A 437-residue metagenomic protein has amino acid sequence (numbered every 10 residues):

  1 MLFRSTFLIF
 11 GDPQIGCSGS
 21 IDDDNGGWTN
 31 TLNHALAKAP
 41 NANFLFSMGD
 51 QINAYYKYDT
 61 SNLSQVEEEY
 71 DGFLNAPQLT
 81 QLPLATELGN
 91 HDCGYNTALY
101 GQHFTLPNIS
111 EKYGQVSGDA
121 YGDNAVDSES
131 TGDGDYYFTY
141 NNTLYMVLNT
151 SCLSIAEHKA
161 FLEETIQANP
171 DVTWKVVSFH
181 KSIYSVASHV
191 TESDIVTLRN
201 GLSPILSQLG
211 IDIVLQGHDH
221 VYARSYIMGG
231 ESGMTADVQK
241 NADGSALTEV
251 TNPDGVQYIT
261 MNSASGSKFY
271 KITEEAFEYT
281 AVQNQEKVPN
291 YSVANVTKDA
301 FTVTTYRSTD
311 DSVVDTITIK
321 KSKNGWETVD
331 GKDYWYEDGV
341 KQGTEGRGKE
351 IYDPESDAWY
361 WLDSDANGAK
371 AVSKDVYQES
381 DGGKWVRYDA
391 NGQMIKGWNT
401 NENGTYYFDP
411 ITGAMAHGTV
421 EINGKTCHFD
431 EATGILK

Functional and structural regions predicted by a protein language model:
M1, D59-T173, G201, I227-V282 (+1 more regions): Extended active-site neighborhood of metal-dependent phosphoesterases/phosphodiesterases
M1-C17, K38, T297-S322: Acidic, histidine-bearing metal-coordination/catalytic regions of metal-dependent phosphoesterases
M1-D59: N-terminal active-site segment of His-dependent metallophosphoesterases
S5-C17, N142-S151, V176-H180, Q257-S263 (+2 more regions): Active-site-proximal beta-strand elements of phosphoester/diester hydrolases
I9-G11, F44-D50, L82-N90, L148-N149 (+3 more regions): Active-site neighborhood of phospho(di)ester-bond hydrolases with catalytic His/Asp-centered motifs
I15-G19, I52-Y56, L88-T97, S154-A156 (+3 more regions): Active-site environment of divalent metal-dependent phosphoester hydrolases
Y56-E67, V172-Q216, R224-I227, S232-T235: Active-site-proximal segments of metal-dependent phosphoesterases and phosphodiesterases across multiple
S322-K437: Extracellular adhesion/carbohydrate-binding repeat motifs centered on closely spaced tryptophans
